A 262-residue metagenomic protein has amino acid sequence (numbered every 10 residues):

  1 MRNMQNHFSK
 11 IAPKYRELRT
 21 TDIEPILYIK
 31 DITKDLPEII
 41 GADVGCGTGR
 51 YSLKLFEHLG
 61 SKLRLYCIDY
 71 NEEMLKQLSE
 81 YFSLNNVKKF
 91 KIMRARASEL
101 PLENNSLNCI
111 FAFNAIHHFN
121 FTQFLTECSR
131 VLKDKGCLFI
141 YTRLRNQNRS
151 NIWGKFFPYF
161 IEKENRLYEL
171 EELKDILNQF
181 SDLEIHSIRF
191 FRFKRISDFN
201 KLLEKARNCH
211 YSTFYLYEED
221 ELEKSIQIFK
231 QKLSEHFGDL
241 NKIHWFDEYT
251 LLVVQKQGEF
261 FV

Functional and structural regions predicted by a protein language model:
M1-P37, R50-K54: Conserved class I S-adenosyl-L-methionine
A42-V44, T48-E99: Class I SAM-dependent methyltransferase SAM/SAH-binding core
T48, H186-V262: Conserved Class I S-adenosyl-L-methionine
F111: A conserved beta-strand element that flanks and buttresses the S-adenosyl-L-methionine
N114-A115: Short catalytic micro-motifs in class I SAM-dependent methyltransferases
T122-D134: A short glycine-rich, Lys/Arg-flanked "PGG" loop and its adjoining helix->strand segment in the class I
F139-L167: Conserved class I S-adenosyl-L-methionine
R166-S181: Short alpha-helix
